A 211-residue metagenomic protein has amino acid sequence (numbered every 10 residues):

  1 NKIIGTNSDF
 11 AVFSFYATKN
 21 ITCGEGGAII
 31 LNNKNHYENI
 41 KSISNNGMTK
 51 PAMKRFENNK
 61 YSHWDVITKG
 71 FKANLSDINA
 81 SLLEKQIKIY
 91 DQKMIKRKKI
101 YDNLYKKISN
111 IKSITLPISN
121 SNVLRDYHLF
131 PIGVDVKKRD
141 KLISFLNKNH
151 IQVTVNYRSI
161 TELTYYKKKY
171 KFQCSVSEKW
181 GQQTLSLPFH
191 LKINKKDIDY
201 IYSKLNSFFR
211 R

Functional and structural regions predicted by a protein language model:
N1-C23, S62-I67: Conserved active-site segment immediately N-terminal to the catalytic lysine that forms the internal aldimine
K2-N7, I29, K171-Q173: Short, hinge-like loop/turn segments at secondary-structure boundaries
S14, G27-N33, E84: Short beta-strand-to-turn element immediately C-terminal to the catalytic PLP-Schiff-base lysine in fold type I
Y16-K19, N32, D102: Charged, amphipathic alpha-helical interaction segments
N20-G24, V123-D126: Short glycine-enriched loop/turn motifs at secondary-structure junctions
K34-R211: PLP-dependent aminotransferase class I/II
